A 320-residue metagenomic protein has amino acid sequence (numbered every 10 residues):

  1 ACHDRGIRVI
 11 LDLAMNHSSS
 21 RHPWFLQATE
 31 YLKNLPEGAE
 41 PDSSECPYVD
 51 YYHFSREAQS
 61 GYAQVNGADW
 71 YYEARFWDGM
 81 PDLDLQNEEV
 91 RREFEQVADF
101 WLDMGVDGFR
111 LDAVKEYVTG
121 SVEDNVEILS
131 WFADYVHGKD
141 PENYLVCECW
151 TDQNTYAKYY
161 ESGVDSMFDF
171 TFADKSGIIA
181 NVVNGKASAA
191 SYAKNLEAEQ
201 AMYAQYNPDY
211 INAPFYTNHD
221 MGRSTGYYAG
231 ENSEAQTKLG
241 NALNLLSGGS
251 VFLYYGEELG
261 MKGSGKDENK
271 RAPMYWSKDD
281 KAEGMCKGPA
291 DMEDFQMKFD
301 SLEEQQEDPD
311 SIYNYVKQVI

Functional and structural regions predicted by a protein language model:
A1, F76-R91, V114-D124, I178-S191 (+2 more regions): The substrate-binding groove and active-site-proximal loops of carbohydrate-active enzymes, especially glycoside
A1-E89, D103, R110, V114-S162: Acidic/aromatic-lined carbohydrate-recognition and catalytic surfaces of CAZymes acting on diverse glycans
C2, D12, F94, W101 (+7 more regions): Conserved, mostly hydrophobic/aromatic
V9-L11, F109, L145-C147, S166-F168 (+2 more regions): Hydrophobic faces of well-ordered beta-strands that scaffold small-molecule active sites in alpha/beta enzyme cores
L26-F76, A180-Q205, R271-Q296: Core domains of carbohydrate- and sulfate-ester-processing enzymes
N87-L102, A235-N241: Short, acidic/polar
K139, T151, T155, E197-A198 (+2 more regions): Loop/helix patches that line or flank the sugar-binding groove of alpha-linked glycan CAZymes
C149-N244, K266: Noncatalytic carbohydrate-binding groove/subsite architecture in carbohydrate-active enzymes
